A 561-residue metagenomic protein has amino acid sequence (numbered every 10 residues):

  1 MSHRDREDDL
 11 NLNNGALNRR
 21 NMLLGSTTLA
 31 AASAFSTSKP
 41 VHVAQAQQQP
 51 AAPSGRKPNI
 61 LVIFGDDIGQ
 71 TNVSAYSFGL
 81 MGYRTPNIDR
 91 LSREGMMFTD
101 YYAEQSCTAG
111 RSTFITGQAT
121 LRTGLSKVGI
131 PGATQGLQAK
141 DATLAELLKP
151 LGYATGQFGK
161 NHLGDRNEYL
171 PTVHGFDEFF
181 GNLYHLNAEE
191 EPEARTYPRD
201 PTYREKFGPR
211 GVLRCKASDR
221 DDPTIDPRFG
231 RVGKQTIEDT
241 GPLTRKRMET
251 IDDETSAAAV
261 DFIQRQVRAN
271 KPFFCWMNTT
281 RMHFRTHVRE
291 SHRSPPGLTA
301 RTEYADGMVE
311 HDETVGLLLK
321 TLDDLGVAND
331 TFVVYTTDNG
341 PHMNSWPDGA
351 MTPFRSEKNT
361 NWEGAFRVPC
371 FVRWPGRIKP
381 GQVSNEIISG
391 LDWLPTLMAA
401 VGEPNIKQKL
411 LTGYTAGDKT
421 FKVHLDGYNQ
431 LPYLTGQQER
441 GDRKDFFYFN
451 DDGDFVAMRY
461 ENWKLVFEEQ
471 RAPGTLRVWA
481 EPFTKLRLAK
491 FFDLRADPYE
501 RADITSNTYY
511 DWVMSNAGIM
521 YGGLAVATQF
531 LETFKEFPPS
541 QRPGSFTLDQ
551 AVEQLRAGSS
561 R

Functional and structural regions predicted by a protein language model:
S2-T484, A489, P498-R561: Formylglycine-dependent sulfatase
